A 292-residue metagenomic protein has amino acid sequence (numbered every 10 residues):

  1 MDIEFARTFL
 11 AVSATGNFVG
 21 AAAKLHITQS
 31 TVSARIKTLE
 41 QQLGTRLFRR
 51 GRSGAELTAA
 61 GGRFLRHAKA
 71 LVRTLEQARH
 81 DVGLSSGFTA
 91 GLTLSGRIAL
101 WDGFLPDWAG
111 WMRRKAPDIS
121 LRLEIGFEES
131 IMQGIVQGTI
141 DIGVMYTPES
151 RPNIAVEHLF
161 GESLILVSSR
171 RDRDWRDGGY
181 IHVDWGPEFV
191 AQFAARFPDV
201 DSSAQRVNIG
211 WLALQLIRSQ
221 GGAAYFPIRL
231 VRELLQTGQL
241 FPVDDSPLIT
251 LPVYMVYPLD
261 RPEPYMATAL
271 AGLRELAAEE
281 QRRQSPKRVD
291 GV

Functional and structural regions predicted by a protein language model:
L10-T28: Short helix-boundary/capping micro-motifs
E40-A59: A short LG(V/I)-centered, amphipathic sequence patch enriched for acidic residue(s) preceding the LG motif
Q42-L43, F64-S86, R283: Alpha-helical linker/hinge and terminal dimerization helices associated with HTH transcriptional regulators
T89-R151, D290: Central regulatory/effector-binding core of bacterial HTH transcription factors
I125-G178, A195-R196: Acidic, Gly/Pro-rich loop/turn segments at junctions of secondary structure
F127-I131, P198-P252: Hydrophobic hinge/microswitch elements
R176-G210, E280: Secondary-structure junction motif
D245-V292: A late-sequence structural motif
